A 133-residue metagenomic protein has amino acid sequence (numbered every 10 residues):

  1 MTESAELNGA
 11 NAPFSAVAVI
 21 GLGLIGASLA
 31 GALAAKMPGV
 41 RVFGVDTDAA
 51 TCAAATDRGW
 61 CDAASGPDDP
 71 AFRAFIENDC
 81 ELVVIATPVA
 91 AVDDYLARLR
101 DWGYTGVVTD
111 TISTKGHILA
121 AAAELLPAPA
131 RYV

Functional and structural regions predicted by a protein language model:
T2-P67, R73-F75: NAD(P)+-binding Rossmann beta1-loop-alpha1 motif at the extreme N-terminus of oxidoreductases
A18-I20, V84, T109: Conserved hydrophobic packing residues within short motifs/helices of P-loop NTPase cores of ABC-family ATPases
T47, T87, T111: Short beta->alpha hinge that forms the Motif I/post-I loop of the SAM-binding pocket
A50-T51, A91, K115-I118: Conserved short alpha-helix immediately C-terminal to the canonical SAM/SAH-binding motif I of Rossmann-like
W60-C61, V92, P127: Residue-level marker of structural boundaries
D69-V107: Rossmann-like NAD(P)-binding element
Y95-V133: Rossmann-like NAD(P)(H) cofactor-binding subdomain of soluble oxidoreductases
